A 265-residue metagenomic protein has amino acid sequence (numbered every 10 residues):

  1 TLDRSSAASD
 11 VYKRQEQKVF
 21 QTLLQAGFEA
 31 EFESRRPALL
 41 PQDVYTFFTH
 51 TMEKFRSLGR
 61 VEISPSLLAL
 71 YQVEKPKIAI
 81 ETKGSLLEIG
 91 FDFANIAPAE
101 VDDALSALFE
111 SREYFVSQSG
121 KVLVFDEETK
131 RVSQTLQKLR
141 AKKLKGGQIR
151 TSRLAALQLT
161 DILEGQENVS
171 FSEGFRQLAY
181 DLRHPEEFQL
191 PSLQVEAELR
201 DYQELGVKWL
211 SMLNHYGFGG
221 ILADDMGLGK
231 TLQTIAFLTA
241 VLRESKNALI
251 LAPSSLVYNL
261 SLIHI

Functional and structural regions predicted by a protein language model:
T1-A8, Y12, I263-H264: Single conserved hydrophobic/aromatic residue that forms the stacking wall/gate of nucleotide- or nucleobase-binding
R4, Q17, D225-M226: Generic detector of well-ordered alpha-helical packing
S5, H215-G217, E244-S245: Short loop/turn elements that form and flank the Walker-type P-loop nucleotide-binding site in RecA-like NTPase cores
K18-T22, A26, P37-G219: Charged, low-complexity
L205-K208, A236, L262: Generic recognition of well-ordered alpha-helical segments within structured catalytic/regulatory domains
G217-I235: Walker A/P-loop
F237-L260: Conserved SF1/SF2 helicase motif Ia
